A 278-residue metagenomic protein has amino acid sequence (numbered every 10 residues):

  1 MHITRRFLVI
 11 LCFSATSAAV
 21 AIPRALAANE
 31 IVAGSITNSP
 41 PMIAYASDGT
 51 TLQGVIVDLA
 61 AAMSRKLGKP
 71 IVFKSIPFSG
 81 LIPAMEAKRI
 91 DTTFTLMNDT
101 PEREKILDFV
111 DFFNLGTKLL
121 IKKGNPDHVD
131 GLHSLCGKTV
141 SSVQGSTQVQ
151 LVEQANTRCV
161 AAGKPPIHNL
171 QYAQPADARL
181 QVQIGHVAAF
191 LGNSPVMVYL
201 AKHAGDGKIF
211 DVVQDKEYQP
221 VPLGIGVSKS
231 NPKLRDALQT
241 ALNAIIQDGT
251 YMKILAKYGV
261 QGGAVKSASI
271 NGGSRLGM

Functional and structural regions predicted by a protein language model:
L26-L96, K105, A237, D248 (+1 more regions): Extracytoplasmic small-molecule ligand-binding "clamshell" domains of the periplasmic binding protein/Venus flytrap
T37-S39, N114-I121, K202-T240, Y258-M278: Periplasmic-binding protein-like
Y45-A46, A60-L67, Q148-Q171, A201-D206: Ligand-binding cleft/hinge of the Venus flytrap
V57, F73-P83, D127, I167-Q181: Short helix-initiation/N-cap motifs at beta->coil->alpha
K69-P70, A87-T95, K138-T139, Q174 (+1 more regions): Alpha-to-beta junction loops
P70, T147-K164, I209, N243-M278: Ligand-binding clefts/hinges and TM-proximal coupling segments of bilobed small-molecule sensing domains
G80-P83, L96-E104, L151-A155, V160 (+1 more regions): A ligand-binding cleft/hinge motif common to bilobed small-molecule-binding domains
K122-V140: Flexible hinge/capping segments at coil-to-helix
